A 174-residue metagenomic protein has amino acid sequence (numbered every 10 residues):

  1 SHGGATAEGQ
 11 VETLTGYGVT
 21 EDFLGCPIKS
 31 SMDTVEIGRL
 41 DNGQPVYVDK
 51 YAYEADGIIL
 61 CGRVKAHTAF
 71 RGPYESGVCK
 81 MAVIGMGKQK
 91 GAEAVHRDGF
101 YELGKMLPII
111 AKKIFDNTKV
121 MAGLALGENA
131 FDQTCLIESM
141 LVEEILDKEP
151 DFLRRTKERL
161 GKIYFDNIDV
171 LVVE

Functional and structural regions predicted by a protein language model:
S1, L24-T34, G123-N129: Core alpha/beta catalytic barrel or barrel-like domain that forms the active/cofactor pocket in diverse metabolic
S1-Q10: N-terminal active-site beta-alpha-beta segment that forms phosphate/nucleotide-binding and substrate-recognition loops
G9-P73: An acidic, phosphate/nucleotide-engaging active-site surface
V48-V173: Conserved, well-structured core segments that form the ligand-binding/active-site neighborhood of functional domains
